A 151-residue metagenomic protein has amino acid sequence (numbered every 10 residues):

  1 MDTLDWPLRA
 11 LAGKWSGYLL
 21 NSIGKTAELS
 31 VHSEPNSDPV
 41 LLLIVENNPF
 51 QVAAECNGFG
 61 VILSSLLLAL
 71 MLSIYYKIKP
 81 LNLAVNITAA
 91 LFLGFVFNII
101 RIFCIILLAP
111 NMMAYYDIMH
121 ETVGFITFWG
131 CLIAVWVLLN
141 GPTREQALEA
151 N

Functional and structural regions predicted by a protein language model:
M1-N151: Hydrophobic N-terminal alpha-helices or hydrophobic patches in metabolic proteins across all domains of life
